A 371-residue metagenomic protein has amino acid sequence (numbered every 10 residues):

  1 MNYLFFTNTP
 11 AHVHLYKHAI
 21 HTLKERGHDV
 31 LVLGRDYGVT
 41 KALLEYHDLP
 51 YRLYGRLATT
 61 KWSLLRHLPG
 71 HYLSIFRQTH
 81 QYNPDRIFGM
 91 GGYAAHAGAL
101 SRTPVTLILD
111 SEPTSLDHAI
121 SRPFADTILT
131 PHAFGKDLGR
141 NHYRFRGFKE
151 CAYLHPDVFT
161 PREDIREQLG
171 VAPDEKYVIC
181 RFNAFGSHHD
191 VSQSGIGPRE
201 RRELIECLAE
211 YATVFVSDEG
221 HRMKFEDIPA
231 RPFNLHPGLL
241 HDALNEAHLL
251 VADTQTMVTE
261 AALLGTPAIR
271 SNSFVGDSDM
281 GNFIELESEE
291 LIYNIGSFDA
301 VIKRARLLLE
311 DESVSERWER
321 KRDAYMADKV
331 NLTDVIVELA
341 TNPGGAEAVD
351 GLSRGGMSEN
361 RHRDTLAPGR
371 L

Functional and structural regions predicted by a protein language model:
K24-H67: Conserved nucleotide-sugar phosphate-binding/catalytic loop shared by glycosyltransferases and other
Y37, H47-A58, E203-N234: Catalytic donor nucleotide-activated moiety binding site of glycosyltransferases and closely related
G70-I75, H221-T256: Donor nucleotide-activated moiety binding/catalytic core segment of transferases that use nucleotide-activated donors
I87-H96, L107, A243-G281: A donor-sugar binding/catalytic signature common to diverse glycosyltransferases and related nucleotide-sugar
T106-I108, H118-T130, A243-L244: A conserved, positively charged/aromatic
L129-G195: A nucleotide-sugar donor-handling region in carbohydrate enzymes
L263-E316: Catalytic binding pocket for nucleotide-activated donors in carbohydrate/polymer assembly enzymes
E312-L371: C-terminal amphipathic helix plus adjacent low-complexity, charged tail appended to glycosyltransferase catalytic
